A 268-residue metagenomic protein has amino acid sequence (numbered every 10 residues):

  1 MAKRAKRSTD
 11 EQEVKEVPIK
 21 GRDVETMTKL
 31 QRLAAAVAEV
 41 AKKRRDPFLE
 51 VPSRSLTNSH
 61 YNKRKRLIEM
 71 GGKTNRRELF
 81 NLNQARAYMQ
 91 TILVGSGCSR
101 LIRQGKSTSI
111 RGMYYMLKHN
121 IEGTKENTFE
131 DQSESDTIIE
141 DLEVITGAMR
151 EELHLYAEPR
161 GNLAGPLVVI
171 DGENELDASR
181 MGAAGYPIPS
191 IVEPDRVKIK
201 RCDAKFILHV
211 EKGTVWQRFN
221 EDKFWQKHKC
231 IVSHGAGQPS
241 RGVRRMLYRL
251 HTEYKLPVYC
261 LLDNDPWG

Functional and structural regions predicted by a protein language model:
M1-Y259, P266-W267: Nucleic-acid enzyme cleavage-core boundary/entry regions
